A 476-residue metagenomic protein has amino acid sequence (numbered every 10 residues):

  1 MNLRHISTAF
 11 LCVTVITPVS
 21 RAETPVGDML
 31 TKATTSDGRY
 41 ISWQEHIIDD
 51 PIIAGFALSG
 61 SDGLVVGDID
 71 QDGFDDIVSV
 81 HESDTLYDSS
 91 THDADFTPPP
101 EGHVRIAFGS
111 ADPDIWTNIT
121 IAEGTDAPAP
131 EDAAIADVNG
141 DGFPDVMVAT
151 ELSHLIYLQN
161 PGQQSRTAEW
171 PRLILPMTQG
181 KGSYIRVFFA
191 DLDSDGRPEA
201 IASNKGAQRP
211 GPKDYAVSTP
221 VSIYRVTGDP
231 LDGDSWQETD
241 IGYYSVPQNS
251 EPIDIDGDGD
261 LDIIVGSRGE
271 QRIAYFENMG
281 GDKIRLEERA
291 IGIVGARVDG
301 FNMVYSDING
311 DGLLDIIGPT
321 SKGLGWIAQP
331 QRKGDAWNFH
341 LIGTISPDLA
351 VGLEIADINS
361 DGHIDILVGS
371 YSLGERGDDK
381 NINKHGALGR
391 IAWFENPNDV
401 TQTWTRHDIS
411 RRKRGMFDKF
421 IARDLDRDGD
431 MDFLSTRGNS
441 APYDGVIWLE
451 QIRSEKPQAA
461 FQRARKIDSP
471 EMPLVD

Functional and structural regions predicted by a protein language model:
M1-S7: Bacterial N-terminal signal peptides that target proteins for export
S7-T17: Bacterial N-terminal signal peptides
A22-D476: Beta-propeller-forming repeat regions
